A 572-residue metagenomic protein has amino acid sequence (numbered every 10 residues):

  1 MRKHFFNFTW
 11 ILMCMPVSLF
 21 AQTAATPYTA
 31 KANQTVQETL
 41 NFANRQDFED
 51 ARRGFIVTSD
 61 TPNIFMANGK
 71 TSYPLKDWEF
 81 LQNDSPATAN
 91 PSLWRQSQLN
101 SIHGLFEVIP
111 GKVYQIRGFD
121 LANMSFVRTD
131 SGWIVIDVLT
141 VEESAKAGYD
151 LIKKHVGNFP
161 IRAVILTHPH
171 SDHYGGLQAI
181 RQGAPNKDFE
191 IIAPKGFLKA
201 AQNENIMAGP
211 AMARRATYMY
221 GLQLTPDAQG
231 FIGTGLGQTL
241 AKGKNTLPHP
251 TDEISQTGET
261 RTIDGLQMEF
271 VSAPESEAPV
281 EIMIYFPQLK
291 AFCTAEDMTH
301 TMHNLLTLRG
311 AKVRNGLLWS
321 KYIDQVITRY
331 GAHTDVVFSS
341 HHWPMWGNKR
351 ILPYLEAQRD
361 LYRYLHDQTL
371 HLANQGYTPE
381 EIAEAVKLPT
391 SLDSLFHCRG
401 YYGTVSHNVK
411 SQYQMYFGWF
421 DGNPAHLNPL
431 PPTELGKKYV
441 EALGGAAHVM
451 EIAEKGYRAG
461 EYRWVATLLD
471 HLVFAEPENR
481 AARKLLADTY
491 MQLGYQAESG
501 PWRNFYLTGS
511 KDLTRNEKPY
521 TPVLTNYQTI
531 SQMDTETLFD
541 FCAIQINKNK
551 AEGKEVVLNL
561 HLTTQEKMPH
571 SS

Functional and structural regions predicted by a protein language model:
A24-N33, T301, L317-E381, A385-F420 (+2 more regions): Divalent-metal (often Zn2+) His-rich catalytic cores of metallo-beta-lactamase-fold enzymes
Q98-F159, I282-F286, K290-E296: Conserved beta-strand hairpin/beta-sheet module of binuclear metal-dependent hydrolase folds, prominently
E107-V108, G157, I192, K199-A273 (+1 more regions): Metallo-beta-lactamase
S131-G132, E142-I192: Active-site metal-binding motif and surrounding structural segment of the metallo-beta-lactamase
G132-I134, T140-E143, K242, T246-D252 (+1 more regions): Metallo-beta-lactamase
A487-D512: TPR/TPR-like (Sel1-like) alpha-helical repeat modules
G509-S571: Acidic, aliphatic-rich amphipathic alpha-helical segments
